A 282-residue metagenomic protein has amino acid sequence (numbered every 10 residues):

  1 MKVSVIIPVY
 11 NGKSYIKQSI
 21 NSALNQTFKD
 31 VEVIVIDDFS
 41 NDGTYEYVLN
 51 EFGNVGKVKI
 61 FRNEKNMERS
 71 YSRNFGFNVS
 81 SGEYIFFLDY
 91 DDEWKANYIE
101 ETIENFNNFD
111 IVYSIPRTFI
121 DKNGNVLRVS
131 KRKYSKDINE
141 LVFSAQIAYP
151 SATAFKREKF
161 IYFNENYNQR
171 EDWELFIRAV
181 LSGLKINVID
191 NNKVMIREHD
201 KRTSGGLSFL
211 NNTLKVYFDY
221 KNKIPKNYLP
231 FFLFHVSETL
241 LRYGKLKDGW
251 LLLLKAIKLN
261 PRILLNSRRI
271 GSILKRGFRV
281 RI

Functional and structural regions predicted by a protein language model:
M1-V3, L24-V35, G43, G56-K59: Short loop->beta transition adjacent to catalytic acidic/histidine clusters or analogous donor-positioning motifs
G12-N25: Short, well-formed alpha-helical segments that are part of the catalytic scaffolds of diverse glycosyltransferases
S22, D37-E46, K65, D89: A conserved acidic beta->alpha catalytic loop
N63-S80: Glycine-rich, basic loop-to-helix element that forms the pyrophosphate-binding segment of sugar-nucleotide handling
I85: Short aromatic/hydrophobic "clamp" motif used to bind/position activated sugar donors
N97-L127: Conserved donor NDP-sugar-binding/catalytic core segment of glycosyltransferases
S114, R132-L210: Conserved nucleotide-sugar donor-binding catalytic segment
L184, N192, I196-F231, D248-L259: Catalytic core of nucleotide-sugar-dependent glycosyltransferases
